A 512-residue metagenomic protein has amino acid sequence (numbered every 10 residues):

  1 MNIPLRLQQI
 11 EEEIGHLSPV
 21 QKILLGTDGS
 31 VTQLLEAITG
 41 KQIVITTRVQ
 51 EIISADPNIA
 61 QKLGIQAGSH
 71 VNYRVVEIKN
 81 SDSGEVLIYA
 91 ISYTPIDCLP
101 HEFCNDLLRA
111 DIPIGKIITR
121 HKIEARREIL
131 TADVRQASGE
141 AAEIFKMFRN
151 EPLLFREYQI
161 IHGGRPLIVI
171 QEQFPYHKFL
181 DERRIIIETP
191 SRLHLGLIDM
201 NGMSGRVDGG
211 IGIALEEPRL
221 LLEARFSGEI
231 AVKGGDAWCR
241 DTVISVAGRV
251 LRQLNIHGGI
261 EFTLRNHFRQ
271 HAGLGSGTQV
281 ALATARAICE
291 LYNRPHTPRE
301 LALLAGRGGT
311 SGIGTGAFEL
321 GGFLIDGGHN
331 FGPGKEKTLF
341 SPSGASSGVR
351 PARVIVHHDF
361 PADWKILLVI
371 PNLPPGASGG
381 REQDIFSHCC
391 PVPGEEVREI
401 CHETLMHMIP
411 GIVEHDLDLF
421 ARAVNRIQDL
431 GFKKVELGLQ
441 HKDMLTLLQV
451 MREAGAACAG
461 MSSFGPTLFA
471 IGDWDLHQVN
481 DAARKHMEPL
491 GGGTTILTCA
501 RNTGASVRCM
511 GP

Functional and structural regions predicted by a protein language model:
M1-L154, I161-H177: N-terminal domain-onset segments
I65-G68, V76-E77, K146-R149, E157-Q159 (+6 more regions): A generic local secondary-structure boundary/capping motif
N80, S92-I96, A224-F226, G234 (+2 more regions): Short beta-strand-to-loop capping motifs
D181-S276, C289-P298, G309, N502-T503 (+1 more regions): ATP-binding N-lobe of GHMP and related small-molecule kinases
E182-E188, G196, G202-R206, T297-A454 (+1 more regions): ATP-dependent small-molecule kinase catalytic core of the GHMP/sugar-kinase superfamily and closely related
P190, E319, M461-P466: Short Gly/Ser/Thr- and Asp/Glu-enriched loop/turn motifs at secondary-structure junctions
H441-M444, S462-A470: Small/polar glycine-rich anion-binding or flexible loop at a beta-alpha turn
C458-S462, L497: Short beta-strand
